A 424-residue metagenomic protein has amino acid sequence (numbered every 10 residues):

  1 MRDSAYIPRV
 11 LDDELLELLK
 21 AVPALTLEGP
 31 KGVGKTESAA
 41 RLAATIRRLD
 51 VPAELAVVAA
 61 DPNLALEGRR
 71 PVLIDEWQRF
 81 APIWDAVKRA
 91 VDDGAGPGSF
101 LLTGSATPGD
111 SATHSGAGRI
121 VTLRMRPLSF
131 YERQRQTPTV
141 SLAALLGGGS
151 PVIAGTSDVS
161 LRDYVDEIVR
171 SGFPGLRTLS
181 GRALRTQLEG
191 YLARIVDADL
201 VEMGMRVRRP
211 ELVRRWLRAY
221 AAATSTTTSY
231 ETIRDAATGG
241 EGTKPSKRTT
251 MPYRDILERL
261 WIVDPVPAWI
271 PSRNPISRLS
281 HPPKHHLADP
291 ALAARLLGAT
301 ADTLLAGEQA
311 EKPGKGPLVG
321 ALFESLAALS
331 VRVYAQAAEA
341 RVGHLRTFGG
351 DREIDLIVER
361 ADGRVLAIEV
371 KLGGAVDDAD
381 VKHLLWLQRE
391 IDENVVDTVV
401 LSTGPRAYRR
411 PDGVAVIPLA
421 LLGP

Functional and structural regions predicted by a protein language model:
M1-L16: N-terminal pre-Walker A segment at the start of P-loop NTPase domains
L27: Hydrophobic anchor at the beta1->P-loop junction of P-loop NTPases
K35: Conserved lysine of the Walker
S38: Hydrophobic positions on the alpha1 helix immediately C-terminal to the Walker A/P-loop
A59-L101: Conserved nucleotide-sensing/catalytic segment adjacent to the nucleotide-binding pocket in NTP-handling enzymes
S105, D110-T226: Interdomain motor-coupling "hinge/lid" segment immediately C-terminal to the ATP-binding subdomain of NTP-driven enzymes
G181-R364: Accessory nucleic acid-recognition modules appended to NTPase machines
T403-P424: Domain-level recognition of nuclease-like catalytic cores that cleave nucleotide substrates
